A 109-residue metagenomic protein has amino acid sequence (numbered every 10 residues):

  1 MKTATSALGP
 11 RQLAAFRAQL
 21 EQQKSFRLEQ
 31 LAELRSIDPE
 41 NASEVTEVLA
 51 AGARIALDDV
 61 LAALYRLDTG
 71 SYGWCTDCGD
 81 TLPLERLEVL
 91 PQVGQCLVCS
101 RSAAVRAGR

Functional and structural regions predicted by a protein language model:
M1-T69, V89, A107-R109: Interaction interfaces in information-processing and related assembly proteins
T3, D77, R86: Short, flexible active-site loop motifs that bind/organize anionic cofactors or intermediates
E40-A42, G79-P83: Acidic interhelical loop/turn segments
Y72, P83-L84, R101-A104: Short functional micro-motifs and their immediate structural scaffolds
Y72-C75, V93: Residues immediately within or flanking Cys/His clusters that coordinate Zn2+ in small zinc-binding modules
D77-C78, V98: Short, cysteine/histidine-rich loop/knuckle motifs that typically chelate Zn2+
R86-V93: Short linker/helix segments within small regulatory modules
V93-S102: Cysteine-rich micro-motifs
